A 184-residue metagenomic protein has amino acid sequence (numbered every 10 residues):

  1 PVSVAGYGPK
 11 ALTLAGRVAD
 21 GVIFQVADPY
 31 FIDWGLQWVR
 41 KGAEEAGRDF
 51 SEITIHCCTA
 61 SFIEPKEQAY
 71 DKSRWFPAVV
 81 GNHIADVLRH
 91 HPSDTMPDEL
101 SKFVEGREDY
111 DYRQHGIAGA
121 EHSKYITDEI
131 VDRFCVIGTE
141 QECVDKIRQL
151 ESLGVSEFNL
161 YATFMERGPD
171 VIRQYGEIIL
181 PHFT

Functional and structural regions predicted by a protein language model:
V2-A5, V22-F24, I53-T59, F158-L160: Hydrophobic faces of well-ordered beta-strands that scaffold small-molecule active sites in alpha/beta enzyme cores
Y7-P9, A27, C58-F62, T163-M165: Active-site beta-loop-alpha junctions enriched in small/polar residues
L12-G16, R148: Alpha-helical segments flanking ligand/cofactor-binding loops in enzyme cores
R17-V18, L153-V155: Structural motif
Q25-F31, V79-R89, Y161-T163: Glycine-rich phosphate-binding active-site loops on the catalytic face of alpha/beta enzymes
D28-A43, R167-I172: Active-site-adjacent beta->alpha loops and helix N-cap segments on the catalytic face of soluble alpha/beta enzymes
W38, E44-S152: An alpha-helical appendage that flanks or caps ligand/catalytic pockets
R173-T184: Alpha-helix-loop-beta-strand connector modules within alpha/beta enzyme cores
